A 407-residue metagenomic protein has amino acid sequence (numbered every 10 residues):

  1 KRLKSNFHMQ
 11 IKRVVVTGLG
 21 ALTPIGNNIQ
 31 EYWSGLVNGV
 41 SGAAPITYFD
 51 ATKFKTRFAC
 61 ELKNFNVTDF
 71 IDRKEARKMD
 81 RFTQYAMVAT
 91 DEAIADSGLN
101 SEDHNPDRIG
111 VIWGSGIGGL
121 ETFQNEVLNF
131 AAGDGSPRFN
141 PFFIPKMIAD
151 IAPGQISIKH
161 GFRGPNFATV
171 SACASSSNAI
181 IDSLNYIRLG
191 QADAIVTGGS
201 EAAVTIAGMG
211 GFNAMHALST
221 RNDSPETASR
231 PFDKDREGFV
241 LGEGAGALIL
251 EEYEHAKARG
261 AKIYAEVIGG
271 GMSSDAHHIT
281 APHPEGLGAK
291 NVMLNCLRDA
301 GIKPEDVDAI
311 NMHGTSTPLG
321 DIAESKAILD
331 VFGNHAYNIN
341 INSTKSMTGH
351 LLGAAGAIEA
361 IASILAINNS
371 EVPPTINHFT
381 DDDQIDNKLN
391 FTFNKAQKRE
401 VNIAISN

Functional and structural regions predicted by a protein language model:
N6-V16, D103-P106, A300-D306, Y337 (+1 more regions): Flexible, low-complexity linker/loop segments at domain and module junctions
R13-T17, A44, D223-A300, A309 (+1 more regions): Condensing-enzyme catalytic core mediating Claisen C-C bond formation in acyl metabolism
V16, E31-W33, V37-S171, S200-M209 (+2 more regions): Conserved beta-ketoacyl condensing-enzyme motif
Q30-G35, E121-S136, Y186-L189, M209-N222 (+2 more regions): A glycine- and small-aliphatic-rich helix-loop capping segment at beta-alpha/alpha-beta transitions that lines
A86-L99, A152-P153, S157-H160, P165-E201 (+3 more regions): Active-site-proximal alpha-helical scaffold in enzymes
G133-N140, I181, N185, E201-A258 (+2 more regions): Glycine-/small-residue-rich "gating" segment that lines the acyl/pantetheine channel and substrate pocket
F139-I144, G164-S171, D233-E237, I339-H350 (+1 more regions): Short pre-catalytic strand/loop immediately N-terminal to key active-site residues, enriched for Gly-Thr
Q191-E237, G270-P284, G314-D321, N338-N390: Acyl-CoA/ACP chain-elongation machinery
